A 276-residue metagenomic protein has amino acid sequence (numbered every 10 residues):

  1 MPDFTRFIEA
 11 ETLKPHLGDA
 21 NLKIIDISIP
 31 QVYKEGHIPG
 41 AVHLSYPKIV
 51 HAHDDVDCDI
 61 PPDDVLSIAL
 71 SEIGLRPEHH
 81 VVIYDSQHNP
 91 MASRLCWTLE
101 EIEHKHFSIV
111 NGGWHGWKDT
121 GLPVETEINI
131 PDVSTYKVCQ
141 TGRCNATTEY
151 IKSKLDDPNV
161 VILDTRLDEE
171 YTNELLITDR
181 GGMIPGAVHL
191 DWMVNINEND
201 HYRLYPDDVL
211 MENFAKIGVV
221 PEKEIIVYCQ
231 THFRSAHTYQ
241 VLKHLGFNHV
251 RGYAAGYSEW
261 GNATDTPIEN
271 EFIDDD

Functional and structural regions predicted by a protein language model:
M1-E35, N89, N111-D179, I268 (+1 more regions): Flexible, polar/low-complexity N-terminal or interdomain linker segments that lie immediately upstream of folded
L13, A41, L99, W117 (+4 more regions): Terminal peptide-recognition signature
H51-H80, M193-I225: Helix-loop module immediately N-terminal to the HCX5R catalytic loop in PTP-like cysteine phosphatase domains
C58-K154, E174-L175, G182, R234-R251 (+1 more regions): Thiolate-centered catalytic microenvironments shared by cysteine-dependent enzyme domains
D156, I162-Y205, N213: A mid-sequence, solvent-exposed acidic-amphipathic segment
I226-V227, L245, D265: C-terminal soluble interaction/assembly domains
R251-D276: Cysteine-dependent PTP/DSP-like catalytic domain, specifically the C-terminal lobe
